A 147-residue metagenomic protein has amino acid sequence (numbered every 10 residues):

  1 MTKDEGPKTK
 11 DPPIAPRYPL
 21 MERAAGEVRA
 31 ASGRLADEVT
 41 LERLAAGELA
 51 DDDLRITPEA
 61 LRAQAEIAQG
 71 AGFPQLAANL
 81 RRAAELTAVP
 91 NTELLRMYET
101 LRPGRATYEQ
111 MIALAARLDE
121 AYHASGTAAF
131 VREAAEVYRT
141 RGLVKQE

Functional and structural regions predicted by a protein language model:
M1-D11: Arg/Gly-rich low-complexity intrinsically disordered repeat tracts
K10-G70, P74-E147: C-terminal-biased regions
